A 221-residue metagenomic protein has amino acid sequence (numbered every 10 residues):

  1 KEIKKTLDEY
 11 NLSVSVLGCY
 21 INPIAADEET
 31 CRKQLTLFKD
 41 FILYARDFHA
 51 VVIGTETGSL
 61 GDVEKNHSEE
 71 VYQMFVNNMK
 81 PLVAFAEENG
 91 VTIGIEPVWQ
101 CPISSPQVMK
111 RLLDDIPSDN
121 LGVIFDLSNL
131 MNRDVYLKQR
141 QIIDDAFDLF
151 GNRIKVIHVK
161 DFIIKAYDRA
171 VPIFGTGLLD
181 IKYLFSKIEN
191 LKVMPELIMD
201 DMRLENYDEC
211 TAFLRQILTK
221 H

Functional and structural regions predicted by a protein language model:
K1, G18-I21: N-terminal substrate-binding region of glycoside hydrolase catalytic domains
K1-Y10, N78-A86, D145-L149, Y183-K187: Catalytic-core regions built around general acid/base machinery
E2, V98-W99, R133-Y136: Short, surface-exposed loop/turn motifs that are enriched in glycine and acidic residues and include a nearby proline
T6-E9, I24-V123: Active-site acidic/histidine proton-transfer and metal-coordination neighborhood in alpha/beta enzyme cores
S13-G18, I53-G54: Short, well-structured secondary-structure segments
I21-P23, T57-D62, W99-C101, L127-M131 (+2 more regions): Active-site-proximal loop/turn and secondary-structure-junction residues that shape catalytic pockets, frequently
Q34, H49-V51, P106-H221: Histidine-acidic metal/acid-base catalytic patches
